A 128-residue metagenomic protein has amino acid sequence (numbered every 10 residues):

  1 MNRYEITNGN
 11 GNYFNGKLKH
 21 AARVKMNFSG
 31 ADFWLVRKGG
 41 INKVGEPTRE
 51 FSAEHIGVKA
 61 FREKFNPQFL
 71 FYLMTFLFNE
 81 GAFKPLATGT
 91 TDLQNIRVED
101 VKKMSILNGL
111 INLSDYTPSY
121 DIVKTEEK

Functional and structural regions predicted by a protein language model:
M1-N108: DNA target-recognition domains and sequence-specific DNA-contacting regions of bacterial/archaeal
L70, D100-K128: Amphipathic alpha-helical segments
